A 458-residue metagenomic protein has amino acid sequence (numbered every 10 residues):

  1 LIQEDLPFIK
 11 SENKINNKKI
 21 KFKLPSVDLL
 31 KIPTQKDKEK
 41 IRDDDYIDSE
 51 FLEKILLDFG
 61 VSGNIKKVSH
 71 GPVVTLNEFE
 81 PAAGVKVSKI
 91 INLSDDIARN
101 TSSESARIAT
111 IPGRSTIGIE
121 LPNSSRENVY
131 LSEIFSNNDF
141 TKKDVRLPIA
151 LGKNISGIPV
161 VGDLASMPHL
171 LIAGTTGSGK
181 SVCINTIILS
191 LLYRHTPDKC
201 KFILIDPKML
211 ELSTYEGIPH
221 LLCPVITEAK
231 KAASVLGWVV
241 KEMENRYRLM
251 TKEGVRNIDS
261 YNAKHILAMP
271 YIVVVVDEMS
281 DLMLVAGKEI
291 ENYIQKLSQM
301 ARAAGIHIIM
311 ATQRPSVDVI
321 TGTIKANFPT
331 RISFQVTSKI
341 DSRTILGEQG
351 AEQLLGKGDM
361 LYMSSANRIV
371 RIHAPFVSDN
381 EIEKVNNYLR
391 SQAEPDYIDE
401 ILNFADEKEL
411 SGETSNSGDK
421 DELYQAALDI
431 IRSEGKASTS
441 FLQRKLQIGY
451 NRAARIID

Functional and structural regions predicted by a protein language model:
L1-G162, S166-H169: Low-complexity, intrinsically disordered P/S/T-rich segments
K18-P25, I111-E120, D139-R256, K264 (+5 more regions): P-loop NTPase catalytic phosphate-binding loop
L52, I294-L297, A427: Aromatic/hydrophobic pocket-lining residues that form π-stacking "cages" and hydrophobic walls in ligand
K54-D58, D95-S103, L189, Y193 (+3 more regions): Short, intrinsically disordered, mixed-charge
L93, I187, I456: Residues within the DNA-recognition helix of helix-turn-helix
V129-E133, A173-G174, E383-N387: Short, charged, solvent-exposed linker or helix-capping segments at domain edges/interfaces that act as flexible hinges
S364-D458: Conserved alpha/beta core segments of nucleic-acid transaction machinery
